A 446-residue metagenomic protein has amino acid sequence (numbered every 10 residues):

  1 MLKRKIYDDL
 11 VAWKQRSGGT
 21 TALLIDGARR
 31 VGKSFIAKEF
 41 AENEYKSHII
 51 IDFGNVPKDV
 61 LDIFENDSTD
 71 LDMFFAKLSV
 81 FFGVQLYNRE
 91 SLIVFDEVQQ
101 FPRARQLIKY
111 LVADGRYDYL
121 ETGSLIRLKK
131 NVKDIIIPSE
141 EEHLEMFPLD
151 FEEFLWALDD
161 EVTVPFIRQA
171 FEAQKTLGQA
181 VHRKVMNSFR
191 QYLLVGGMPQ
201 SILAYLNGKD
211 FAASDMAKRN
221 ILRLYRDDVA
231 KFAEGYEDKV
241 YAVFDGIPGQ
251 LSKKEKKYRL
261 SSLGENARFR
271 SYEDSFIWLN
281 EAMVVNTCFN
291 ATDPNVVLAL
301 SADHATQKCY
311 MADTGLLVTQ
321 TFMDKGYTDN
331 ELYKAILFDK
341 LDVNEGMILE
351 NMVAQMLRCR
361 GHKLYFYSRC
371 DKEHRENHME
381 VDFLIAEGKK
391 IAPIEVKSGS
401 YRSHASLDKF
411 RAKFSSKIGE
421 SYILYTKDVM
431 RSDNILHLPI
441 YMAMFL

Functional and structural regions predicted by a protein language model:
L2-S17: Pre-Walker A adenine-sensing motif
K14-T21, R30, E39, N43-K46 (+2 more regions): A cross-kingdom feature that marks ATP-driven nucleic-acid transaction machinery
I25: Hydrophobic anchor at the beta1->P-loop junction of P-loop NTPases
K33: Conserved lysine of the Walker
N55-R89: Short glycine-rich substrate-engagement loop in P-loop NTPases that contacts/grips substrate
V94, D118-S124, E145, F154: Structural recognition of the conserved hydrophobic beta-strand(s) that form the central parallel beta-sheet of P-loop
Y110, R127-H143, L155-D160: Short regulatory helix/loop adjacent to the ATP-binding pocket of P-loop NTPases
D159-L349, K363: Interdomain hinge/linker elements that couple catalytic modules in large macromolecular machines
